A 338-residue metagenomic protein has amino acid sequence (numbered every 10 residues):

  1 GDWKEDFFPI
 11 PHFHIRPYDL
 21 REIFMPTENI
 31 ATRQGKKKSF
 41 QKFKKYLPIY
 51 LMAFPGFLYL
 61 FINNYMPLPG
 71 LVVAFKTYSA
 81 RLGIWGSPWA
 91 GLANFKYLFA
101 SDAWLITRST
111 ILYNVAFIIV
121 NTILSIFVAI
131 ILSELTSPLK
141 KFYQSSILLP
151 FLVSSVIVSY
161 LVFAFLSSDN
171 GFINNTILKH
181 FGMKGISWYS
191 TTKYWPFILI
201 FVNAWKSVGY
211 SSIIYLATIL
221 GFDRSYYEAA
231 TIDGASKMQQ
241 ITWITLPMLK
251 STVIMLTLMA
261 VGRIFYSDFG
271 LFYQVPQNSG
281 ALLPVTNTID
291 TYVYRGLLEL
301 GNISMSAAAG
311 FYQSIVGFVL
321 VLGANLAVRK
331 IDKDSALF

Functional and structural regions predicted by a protein language model:
G1-H14, I23: N-terminal amphipathic/hydrophobic targeting modules at extreme N-termini, encompassing cleavable Sec/SRP-type signal
P9-P11, I15, A31, G310: Intrinsic low-complexity/disordered segments
P11-F13, D19, E28, F57 (+2 more regions): Intrinsically disordered, low-complexity segments enriched in proline/serine/threonine
I15-P17, I23, F61, V156: Local alpha-helix boundary/kink/capping signal
P17, N29, R33, K330 (+1 more regions): Basic, mixed-charge low-complexity alpha-helical segments
L20-K42: Short, Lys/Arg-rich, polar N-terminal cytosolic tail immediately upstream of the first transmembrane signal-anchor
K42-F338: A structural signal for multi-pass alpha-helical bundles of membrane permease subunits that mediate small-molecule
